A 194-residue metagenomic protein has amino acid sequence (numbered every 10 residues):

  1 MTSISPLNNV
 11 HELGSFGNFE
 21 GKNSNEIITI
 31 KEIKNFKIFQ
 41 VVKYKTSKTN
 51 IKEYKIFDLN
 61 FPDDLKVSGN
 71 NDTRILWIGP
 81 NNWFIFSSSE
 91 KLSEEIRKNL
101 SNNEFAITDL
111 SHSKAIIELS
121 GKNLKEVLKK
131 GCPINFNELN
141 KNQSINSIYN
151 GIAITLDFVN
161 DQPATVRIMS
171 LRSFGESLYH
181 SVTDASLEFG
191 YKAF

Functional and structural regions predicted by a protein language model:
M1-F194: Basic, glycine/lysine-rich polyanion-binding surfaces/domains
